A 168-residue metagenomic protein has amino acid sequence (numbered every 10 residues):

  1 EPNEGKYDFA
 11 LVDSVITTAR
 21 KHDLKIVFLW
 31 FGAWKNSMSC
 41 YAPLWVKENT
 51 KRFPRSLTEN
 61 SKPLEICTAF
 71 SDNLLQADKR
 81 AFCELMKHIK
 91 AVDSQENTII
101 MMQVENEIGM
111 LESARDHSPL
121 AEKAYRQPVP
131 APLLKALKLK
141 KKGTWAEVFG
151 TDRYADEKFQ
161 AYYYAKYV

Functional and structural regions predicted by a protein language model:
E1-R55, I89-K90, V168: Aromatic-lined substrate-binding rim segments of carbohydrate-active enzymes
A42, K47-V168: Polysaccharide-binding and catalytic clefts of secreted carbohydrate-active enzymes
